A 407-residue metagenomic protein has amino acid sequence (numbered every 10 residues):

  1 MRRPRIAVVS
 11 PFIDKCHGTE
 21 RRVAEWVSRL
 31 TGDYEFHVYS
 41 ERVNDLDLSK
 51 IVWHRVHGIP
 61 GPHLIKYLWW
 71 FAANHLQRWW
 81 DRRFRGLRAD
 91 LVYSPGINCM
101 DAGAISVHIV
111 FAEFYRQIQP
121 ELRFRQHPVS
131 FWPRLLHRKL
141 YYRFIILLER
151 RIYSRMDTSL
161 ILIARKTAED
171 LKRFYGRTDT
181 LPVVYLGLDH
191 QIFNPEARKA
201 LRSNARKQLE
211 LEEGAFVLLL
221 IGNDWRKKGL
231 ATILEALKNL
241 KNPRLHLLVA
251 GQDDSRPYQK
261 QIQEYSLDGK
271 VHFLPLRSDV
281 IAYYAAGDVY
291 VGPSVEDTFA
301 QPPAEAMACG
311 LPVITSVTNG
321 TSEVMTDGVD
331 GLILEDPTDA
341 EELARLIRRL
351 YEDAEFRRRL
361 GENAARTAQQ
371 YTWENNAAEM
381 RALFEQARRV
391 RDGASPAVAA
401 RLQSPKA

Functional and structural regions predicted by a protein language model:
E20-E25, F216-N239, E341, E379: A conserved mid-protein helix/loop that constitutes part of the nucleotide-sugar donor-binding site
S130-I161: Membrane-proximal helix-turn-helix segments that form the acceptor-binding/catalytic region of lipid-linked
S203, D224, P243-G269, F356: Short, structured helix-loop element that forms part of the nucleotide-activated donor/catalytic region
N204-K207, E342, R349, F356-Q370 (+1 more regions): A short, well-ordered alpha-helix in the C-terminal region of glycosyltransferases
P257, D268-R277, Y283, I333: Active-site donor-binding acidic/aromatic loop of nucleotide-activated sugar and phosphosugar transferases involved
V295: Aromatic "clamp/platform" in nucleotide-sugar-dependent glycosyltransferases that forms part of the donor/acceptor
P312-T315, M325: Short hydrophobic beta-strand element within catalytic cores of glycosyltransferases and related nucleotide-activated
S322-R348, E355-F356: Change "using UDP/GDP/dTDP sugars" to "using nucleotide sugars
